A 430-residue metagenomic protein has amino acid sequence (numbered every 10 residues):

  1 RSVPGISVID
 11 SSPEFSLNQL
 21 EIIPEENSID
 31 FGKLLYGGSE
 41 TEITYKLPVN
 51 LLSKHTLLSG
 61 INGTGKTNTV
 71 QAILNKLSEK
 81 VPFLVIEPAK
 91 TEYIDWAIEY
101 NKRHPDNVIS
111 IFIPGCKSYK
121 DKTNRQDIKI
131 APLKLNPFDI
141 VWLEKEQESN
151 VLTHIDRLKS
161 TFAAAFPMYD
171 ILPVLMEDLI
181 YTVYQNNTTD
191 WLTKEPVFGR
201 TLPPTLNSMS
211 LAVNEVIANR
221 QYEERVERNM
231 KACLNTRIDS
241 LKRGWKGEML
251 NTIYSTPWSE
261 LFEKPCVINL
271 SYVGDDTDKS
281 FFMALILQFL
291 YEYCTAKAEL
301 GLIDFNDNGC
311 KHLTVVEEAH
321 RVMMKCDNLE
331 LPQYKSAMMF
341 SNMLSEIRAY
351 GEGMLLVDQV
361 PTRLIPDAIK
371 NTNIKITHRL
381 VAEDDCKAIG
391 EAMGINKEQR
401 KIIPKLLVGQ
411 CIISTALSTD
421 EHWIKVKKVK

Functional and structural regions predicted by a protein language model:
R1-I61, N68-I73, N308-C310, N328: Basic- and hydrophobic-enriched, low-structure N-terminal and domain-boundary segments that flank ATP-binding catalytic
L20-I23, L35-S39, P48-N50, N75 (+5 more regions): Replace "in large, NTP-powered and nucleic-acid-processing enzymes" with "in large, NTP-powered factors and other
G37-I43, M249-N251, A296, V357: Short gly/ser/thr-rich secondary-structure transition/capping motifs
K46, I61-N68, E146-S149, C310 (+3 more regions): Alpha-helix capping and helix-loop boundary segments enriched in small/acidic/polar residues
L52, N62, K90-T91, D275 (+3 more regions): Short acidic loop-to-helix transition motifs that present clustered carboxylates
T56, C266, L355: Conserved beta-strand position immediately N-terminal to the Walker
A72-N75, E99, K335-V429: Conserved ATP-driven motor cores of ASCE-family P-loop NTPases powering translocation/secretion/packaging/pilus
L74-P82, I86-S345, A349-E352, L406-T419: P-loop NTPase motor domains
